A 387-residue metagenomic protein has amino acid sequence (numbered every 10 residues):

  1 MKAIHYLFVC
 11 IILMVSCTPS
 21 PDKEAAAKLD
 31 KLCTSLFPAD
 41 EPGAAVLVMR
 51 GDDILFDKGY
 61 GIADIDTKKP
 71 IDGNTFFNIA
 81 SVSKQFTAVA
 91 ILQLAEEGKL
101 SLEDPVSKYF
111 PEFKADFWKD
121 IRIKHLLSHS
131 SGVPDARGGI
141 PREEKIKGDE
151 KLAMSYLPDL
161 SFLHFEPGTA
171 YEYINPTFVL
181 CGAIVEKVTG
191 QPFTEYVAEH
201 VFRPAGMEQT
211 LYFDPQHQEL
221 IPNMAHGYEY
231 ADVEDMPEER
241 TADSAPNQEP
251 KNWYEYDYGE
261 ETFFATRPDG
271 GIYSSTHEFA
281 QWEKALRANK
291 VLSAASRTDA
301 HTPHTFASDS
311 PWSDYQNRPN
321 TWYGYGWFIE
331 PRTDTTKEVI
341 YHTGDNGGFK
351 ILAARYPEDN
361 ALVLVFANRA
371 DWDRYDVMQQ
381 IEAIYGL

Functional and structural regions predicted by a protein language model:
K2-V9: Sec-dependent signal peptide recognition, specifically the positively charged N-region followed immediately by
V15-S16: C-terminal motif of bacterial Sec signal peptides marking the signal peptidase cleavage site
K23-F77, D159-S161: Short, conserved catalytic-motif segment at the N-terminal edge
S35-A45, D66-H125, F165-P176, R267 (+1 more regions): Short active-site loop at a secondary-structure junction that contains or immediately precedes the catalytic residue(s)
G61-I65, F263, K290, A370-W372: A short acidic/small-residue loop/turn micro-motif
K119-E338: Short, surface-exposed loop or secondary-structure junction motifs that flank catalytic or metal-binding residues
P303-W312, R318, T336, F366-L387: Short, gly/Ser/Thr-rich active-site loops of penicillin-recognizing serine hydrolases
V339-T343, K350-R369: Short, well-ordered beta-strand elements
